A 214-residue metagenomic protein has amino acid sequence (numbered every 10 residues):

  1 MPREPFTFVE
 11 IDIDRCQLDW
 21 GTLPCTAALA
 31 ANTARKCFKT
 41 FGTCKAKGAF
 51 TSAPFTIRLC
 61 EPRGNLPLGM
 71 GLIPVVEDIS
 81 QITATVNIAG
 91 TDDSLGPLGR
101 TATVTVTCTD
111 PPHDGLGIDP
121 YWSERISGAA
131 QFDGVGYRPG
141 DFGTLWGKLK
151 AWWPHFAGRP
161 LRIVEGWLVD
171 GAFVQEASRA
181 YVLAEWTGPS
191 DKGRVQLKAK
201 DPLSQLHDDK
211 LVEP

Functional and structural regions predicted by a protein language model:
M1-P214: Juxtamembrane "anchor/assembly" segments of surface/extracellular structural proteins
